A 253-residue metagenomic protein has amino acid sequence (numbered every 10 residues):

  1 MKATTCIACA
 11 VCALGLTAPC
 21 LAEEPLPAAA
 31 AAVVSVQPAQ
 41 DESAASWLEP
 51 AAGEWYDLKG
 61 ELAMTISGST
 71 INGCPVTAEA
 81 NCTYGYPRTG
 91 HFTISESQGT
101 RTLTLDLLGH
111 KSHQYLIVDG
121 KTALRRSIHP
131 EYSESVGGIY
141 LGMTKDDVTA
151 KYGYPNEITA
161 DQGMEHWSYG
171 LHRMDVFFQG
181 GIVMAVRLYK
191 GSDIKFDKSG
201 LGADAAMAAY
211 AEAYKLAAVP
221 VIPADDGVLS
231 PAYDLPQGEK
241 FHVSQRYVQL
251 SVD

Functional and structural regions predicted by a protein language model:
M1-T5: Positively charged n-region of N-terminal signal peptides that target proteins for export
A8-G15: Bacterial N-terminal signal peptides
T17-P19: N-terminal signal peptide c-region/cleavage motif recognized by signal peptidases
P27, V33-S46, L58-E61, N72 (+3 more regions): Beta-sheet ligand-binding and adhesion/scaffold domains
P38-Y56, I66-G68, V136-D146: N-terminal helix-cap/turn-to-beta initiation motif at the start of protein domains
E54-T100, V186-L188: N-terminal glycine/threonine-rich, aromatic-flanked beta-hairpin/loop signature
D57, M143-G191, G200-D253: A cross-family detector of function-defining hotspots
